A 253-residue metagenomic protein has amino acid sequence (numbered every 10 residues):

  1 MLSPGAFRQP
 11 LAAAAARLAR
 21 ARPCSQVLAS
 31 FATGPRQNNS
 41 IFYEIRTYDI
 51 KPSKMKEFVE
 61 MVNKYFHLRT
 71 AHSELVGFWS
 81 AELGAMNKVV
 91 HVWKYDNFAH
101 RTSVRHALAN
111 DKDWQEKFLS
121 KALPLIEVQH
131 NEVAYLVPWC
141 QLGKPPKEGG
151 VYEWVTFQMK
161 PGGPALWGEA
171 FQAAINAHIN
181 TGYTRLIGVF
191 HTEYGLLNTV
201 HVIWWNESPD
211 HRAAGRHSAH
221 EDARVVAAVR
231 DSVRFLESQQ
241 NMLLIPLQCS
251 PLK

Functional and structural regions predicted by a protein language model:
L2-K253: Short S/T/G/P-rich N-terminal loop/turn motif that feeds into the first structured element of a domain
